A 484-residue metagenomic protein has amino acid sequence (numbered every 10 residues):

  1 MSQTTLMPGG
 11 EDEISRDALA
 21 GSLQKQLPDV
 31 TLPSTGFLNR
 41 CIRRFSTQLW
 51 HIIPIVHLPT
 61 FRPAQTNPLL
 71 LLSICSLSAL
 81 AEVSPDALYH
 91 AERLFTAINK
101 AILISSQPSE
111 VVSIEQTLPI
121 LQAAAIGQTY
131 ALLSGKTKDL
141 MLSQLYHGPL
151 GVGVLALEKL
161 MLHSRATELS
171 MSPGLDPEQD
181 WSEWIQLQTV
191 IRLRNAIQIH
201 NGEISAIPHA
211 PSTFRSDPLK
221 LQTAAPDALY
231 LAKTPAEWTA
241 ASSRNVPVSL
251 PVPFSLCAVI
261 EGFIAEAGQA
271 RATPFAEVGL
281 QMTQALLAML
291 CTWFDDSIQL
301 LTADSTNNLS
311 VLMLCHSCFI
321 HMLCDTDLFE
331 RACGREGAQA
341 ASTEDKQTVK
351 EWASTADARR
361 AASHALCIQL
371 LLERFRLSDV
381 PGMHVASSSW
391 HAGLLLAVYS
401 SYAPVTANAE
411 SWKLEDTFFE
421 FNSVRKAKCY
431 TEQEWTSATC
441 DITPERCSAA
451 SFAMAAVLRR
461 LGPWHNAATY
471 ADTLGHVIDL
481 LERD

Functional and structural regions predicted by a protein language model:
M1-S73, L77, A97-S106, E110 (+7 more regions): Intrinsically disordered, low-complexity activation-like regions
S78-E82: Alpha-helical support elements that line or immediately flank enzyme active sites and cofactor-binding pockets
L88-R93, G135-K136: Elongated alpha-helical scaffolds that mediate protein-protein interactions in large eukaryotic proteins, primarily
Q116-I126: Elongated alpha-helical scaffolds
S317: An acidic-aromatic substrate-binding cleft motif
I320, G393: Hydrophobic, well-ordered secondary-structure elements that form the walls of internal hydrophobic environments
